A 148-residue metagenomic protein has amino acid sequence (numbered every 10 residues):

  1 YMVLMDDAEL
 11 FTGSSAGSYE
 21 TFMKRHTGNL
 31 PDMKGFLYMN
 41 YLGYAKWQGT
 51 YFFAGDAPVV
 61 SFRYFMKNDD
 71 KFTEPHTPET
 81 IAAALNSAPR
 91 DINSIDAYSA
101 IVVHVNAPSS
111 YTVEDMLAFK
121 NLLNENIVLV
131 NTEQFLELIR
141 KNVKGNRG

Functional and structural regions predicted by a protein language model:
Y1-T73, V105: Metal-dependent polysaccharide deacetylase catalytic core of the NodB/CE4 family, i.e., the active-site-bearing domain
M23-T50, P78-G148: C-terminal domain-boundary segment and adjacent tail
